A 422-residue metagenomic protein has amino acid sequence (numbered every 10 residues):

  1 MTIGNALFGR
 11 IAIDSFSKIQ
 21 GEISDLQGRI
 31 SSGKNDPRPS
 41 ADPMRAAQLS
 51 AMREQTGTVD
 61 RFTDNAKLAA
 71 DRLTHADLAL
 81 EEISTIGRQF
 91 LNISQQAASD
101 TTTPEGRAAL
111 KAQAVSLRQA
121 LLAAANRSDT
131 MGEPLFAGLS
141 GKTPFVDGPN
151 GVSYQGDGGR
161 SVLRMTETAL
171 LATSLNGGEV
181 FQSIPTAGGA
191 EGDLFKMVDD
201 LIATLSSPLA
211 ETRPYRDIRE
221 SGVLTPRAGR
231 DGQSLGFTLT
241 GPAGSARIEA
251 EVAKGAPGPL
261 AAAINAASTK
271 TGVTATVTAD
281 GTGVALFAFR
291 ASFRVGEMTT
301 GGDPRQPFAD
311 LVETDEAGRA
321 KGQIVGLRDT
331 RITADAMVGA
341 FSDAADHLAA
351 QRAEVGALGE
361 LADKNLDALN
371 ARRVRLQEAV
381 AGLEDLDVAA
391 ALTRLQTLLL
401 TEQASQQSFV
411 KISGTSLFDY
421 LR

Functional and structural regions predicted by a protein language model:
M1-G141, G255, K270, R328-R422: Amphipathic alpha-helical polymerization modules
Q55, T143-F145, V180-F181, R290-E297: Short, charged/polar, Gly/Pro-enriched secondary-structure boundary elements
E81, E167, F195-K196, D200-G255: Threonine/glycine-rich low-complexity segments that form extended coil/beta-edge repetitive scaffolds
A123, T130, L235-A246, T278-L327: Acidic, small/polar residue-enriched beta-strand/turn segments
N126-T186: Short terminal interaction segments
E133, V273-T278: Surface-exposed patches in mature extracellular/periplasmic domains of secreted proteins
T166-A169, T173-T212, R305-P307, T314-V325: Extracytoplasmic segments of membrane-associated envelope/inner-membrane machinery
G258-K270: A short alpha-helix/helix-coil micro-patch that ends at or immediately precedes a cysteine
